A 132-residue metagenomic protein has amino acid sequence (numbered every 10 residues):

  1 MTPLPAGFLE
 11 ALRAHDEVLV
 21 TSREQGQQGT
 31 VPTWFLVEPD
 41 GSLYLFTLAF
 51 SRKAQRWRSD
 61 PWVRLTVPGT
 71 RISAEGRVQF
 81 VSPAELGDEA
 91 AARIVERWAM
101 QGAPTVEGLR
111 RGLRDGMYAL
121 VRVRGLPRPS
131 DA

Functional and structural regions predicted by a protein language model:
M1-V18: Extreme N-terminal tail/first-helix region
P3, T70-A132: Charged, gly/pro-rich active-site loop segments
F8-L9, A54, R110: Short amphipathic alpha-helical segments and helix-helix/interface helices
L9, L19-V20, V37, P83 (+2 more regions): Bulky hydrophobic/aromatic packing residues
H15-A49, V63-L65, A74-E75: Short beta-strand segments
S51-K53, F80: Short, surface-exposed beta-strand-loop junctions and turns on beta-sheet-rich folds
D60: Acidic-histidine catalytic/liganding microenvironments
